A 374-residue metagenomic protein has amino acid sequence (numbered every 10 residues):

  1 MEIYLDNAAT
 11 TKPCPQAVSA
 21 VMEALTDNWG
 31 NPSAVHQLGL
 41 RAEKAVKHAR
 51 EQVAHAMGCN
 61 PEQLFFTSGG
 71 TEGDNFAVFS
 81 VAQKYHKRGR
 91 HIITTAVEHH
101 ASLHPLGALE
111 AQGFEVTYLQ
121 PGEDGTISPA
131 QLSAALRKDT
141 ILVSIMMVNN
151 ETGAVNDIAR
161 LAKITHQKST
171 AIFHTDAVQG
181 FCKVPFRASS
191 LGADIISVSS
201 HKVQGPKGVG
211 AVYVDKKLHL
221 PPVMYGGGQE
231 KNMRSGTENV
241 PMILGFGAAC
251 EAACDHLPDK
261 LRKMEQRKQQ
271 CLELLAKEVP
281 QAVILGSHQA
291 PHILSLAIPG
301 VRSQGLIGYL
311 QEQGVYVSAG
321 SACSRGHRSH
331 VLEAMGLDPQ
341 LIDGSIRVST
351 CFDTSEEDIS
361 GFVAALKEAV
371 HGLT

Functional and structural regions predicted by a protein language model:
M1-T374: Pyridoxal 5′-phosphate
